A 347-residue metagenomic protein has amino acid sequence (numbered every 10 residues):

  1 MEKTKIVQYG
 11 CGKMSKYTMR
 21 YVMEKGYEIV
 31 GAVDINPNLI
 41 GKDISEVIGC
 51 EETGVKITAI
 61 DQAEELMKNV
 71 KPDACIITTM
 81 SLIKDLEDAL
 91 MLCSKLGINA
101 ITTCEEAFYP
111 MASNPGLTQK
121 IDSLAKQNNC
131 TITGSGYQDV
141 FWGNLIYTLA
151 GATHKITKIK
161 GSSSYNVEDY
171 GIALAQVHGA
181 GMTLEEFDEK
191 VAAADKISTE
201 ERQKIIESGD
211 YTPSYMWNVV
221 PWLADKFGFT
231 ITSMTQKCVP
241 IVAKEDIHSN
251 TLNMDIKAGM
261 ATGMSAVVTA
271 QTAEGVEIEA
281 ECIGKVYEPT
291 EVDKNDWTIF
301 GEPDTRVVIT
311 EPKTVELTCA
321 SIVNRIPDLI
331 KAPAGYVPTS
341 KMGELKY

Functional and structural regions predicted by a protein language model:
M1-K95: N-terminal glycine-/serine-/threonine-rich beta1-alpha1-beta2 phosphate-ribose binding loop of Rossmann-like
Y9, K13, G151-K285, P289-T290 (+2 more regions): Active-site-lining helix/loop region of Rossmann-like oxidoreductase modules
Y9, K13, Y17, V70 (+8 more regions): Conserved active-site and cofactor/substrate-binding residues in soluble primary-metabolism enzymes
I35, M80, C104-F108, Y137-Q138 (+1 more regions): Short, ordered loop/turn segments at secondary-structure junctions
S81, C93-N114: ADP-ribose/adenylate-binding Rossmann-like module
T102-T103, I132-S135, K160-G161: General beta-strand structural signal in soluble alpha/beta enzymes
E105-C130: Rossmann-fold NAD(P)-binding glycine/threonine-rich loop
V286-Y347: C-terminal helical cap and adjacent loop that interface with cofactors, partners, or active-site loops
